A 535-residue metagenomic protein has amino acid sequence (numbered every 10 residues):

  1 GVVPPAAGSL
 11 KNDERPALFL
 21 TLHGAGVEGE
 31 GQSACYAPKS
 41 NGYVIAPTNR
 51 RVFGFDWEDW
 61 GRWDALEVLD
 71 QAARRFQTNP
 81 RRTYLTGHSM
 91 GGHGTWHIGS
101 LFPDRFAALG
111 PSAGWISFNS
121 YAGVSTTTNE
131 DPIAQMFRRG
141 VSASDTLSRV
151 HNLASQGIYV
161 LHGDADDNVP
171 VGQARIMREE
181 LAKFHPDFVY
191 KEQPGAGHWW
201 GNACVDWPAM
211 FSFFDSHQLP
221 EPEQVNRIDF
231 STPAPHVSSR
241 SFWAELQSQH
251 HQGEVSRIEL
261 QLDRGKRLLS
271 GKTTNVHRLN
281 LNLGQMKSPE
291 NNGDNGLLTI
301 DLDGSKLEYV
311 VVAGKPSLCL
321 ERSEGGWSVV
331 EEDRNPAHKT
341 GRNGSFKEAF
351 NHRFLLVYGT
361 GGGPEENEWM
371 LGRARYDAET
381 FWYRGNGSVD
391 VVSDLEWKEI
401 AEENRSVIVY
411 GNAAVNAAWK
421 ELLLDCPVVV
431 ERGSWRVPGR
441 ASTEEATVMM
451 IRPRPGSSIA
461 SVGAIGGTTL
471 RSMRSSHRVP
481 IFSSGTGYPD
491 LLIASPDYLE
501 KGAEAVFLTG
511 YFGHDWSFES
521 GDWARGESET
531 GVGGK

Functional and structural regions predicted by a protein language model:
G1-P16, G344: A domain-start/cap signature at the N-terminus of enzymes
A7-E14, W57-M90, S100-F106, N152: Gly/Ser-rich "nucleophile elbow"/oxyanion-hole loop immediately N-terminal to the catalytic nucleophile in hydrolases
D13-F76: Active-site machinery of serine-nucleophile hydrolases
G24, A107-V150, S155-Q156: Mobile cap/lid helix-loop segments that gate and shape the active-site cleft of serine hydrolases
T86-T95, D166: Gly/Ala-rich beta-loop-alpha elbow adjacent to hydrolase catalytic centers
L153-A154, Y159-H162, D166: Short beta-strand/loop motif that positions the catalytic acidic residue of the alpha/beta-hydrolase fold
D167, V171, R175-R267: C-terminal catalytic histidine-bearing segment of alpha/beta-hydrolase fold enzymes
S270, N280-K535: Solvent-exposed alpha-helical segments and adjacent loops that form catalytic or protein-interaction surfaces
